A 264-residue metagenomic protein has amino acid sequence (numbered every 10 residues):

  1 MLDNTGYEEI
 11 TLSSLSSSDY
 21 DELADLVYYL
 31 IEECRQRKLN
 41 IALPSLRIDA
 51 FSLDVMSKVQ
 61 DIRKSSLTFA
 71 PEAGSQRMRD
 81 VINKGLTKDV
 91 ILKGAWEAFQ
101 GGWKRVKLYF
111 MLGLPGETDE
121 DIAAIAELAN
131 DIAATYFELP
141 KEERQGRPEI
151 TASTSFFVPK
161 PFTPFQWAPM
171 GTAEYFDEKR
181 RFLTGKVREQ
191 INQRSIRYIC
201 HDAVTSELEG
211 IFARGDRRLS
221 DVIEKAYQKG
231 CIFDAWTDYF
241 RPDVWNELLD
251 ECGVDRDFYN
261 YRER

Functional and structural regions predicted by a protein language model:
M1-T151: Conserved SAM/AdoMet-binding glycine-rich loop
E33-K38, A133-A134, R181-I196: Structural alpha-beta junctions
W96-G101, Y109, P159, E174 (+2 more regions): Long C-terminal interaction/binding lobes of large macromolecular proteins
N130, A134-E143, Q166-D177, R181-G185: Long, polar/charge-rich, low-hydrophobicity segments
E138, R147-I150, T154-F156, F162-G171: Signature of N6-adenine DNA methyltransferases within the class I
L139-E142, G146, S153, R194-A203: Short beta-strand elements
S155, F165-G171, Y175, D221-Y227 (+1 more regions): Class I S-adenosyl-L-methionine
R180, Q190-R264: Radical SAM enzyme core and accessory elements
